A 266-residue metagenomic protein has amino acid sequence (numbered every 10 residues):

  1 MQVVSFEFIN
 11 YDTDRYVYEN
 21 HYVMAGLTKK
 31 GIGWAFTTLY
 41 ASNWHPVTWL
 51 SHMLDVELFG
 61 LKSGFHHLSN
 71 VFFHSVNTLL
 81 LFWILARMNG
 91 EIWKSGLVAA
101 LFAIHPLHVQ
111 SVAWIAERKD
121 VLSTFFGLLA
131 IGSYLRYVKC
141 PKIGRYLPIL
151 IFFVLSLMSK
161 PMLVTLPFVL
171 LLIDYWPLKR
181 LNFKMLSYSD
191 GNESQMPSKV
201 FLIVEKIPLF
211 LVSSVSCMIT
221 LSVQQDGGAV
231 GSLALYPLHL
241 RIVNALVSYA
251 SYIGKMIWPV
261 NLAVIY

Functional and structural regions predicted by a protein language model:
M1-Y266: Polytopic membrane enzymes that build or remodel cell-surface glycoconjugates and lipids
